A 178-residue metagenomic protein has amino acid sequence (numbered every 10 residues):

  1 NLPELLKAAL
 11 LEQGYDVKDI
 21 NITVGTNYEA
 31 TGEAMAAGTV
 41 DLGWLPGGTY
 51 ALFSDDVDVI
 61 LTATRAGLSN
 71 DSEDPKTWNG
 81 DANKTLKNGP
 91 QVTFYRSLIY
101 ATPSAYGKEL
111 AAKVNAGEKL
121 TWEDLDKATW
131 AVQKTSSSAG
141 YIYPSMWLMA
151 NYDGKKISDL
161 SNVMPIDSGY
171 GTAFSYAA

Functional and structural regions predicted by a protein language model:
N1, K18-V24, K127-V132: Short, well-ordered beta-strand elements
N1-K18, M146: Short, polar/charged alpha-helical segment
N1-P3, N27, S137-A139: Extracytoplasmic "Venus flytrap"
V17, A37, L45-G47, S54 (+1 more regions): Extracytoplasmic
T23-G43, A51-D56, G169-A178: Short helices/loops that flank or line small-molecule/ion binding pockets
W44-D56, G67-S72, S145-A150, A178: A ligand-binding cleft/hinge motif common to bilobed small-molecule-binding domains
R65-S138: A conserved helix-loop-strand patch within extracytoplasmic ligand-binding domains of the periplasmic binding
V114, D126-A178: Pocket-lining segment of extracytoplasmic ligand-binding domains
